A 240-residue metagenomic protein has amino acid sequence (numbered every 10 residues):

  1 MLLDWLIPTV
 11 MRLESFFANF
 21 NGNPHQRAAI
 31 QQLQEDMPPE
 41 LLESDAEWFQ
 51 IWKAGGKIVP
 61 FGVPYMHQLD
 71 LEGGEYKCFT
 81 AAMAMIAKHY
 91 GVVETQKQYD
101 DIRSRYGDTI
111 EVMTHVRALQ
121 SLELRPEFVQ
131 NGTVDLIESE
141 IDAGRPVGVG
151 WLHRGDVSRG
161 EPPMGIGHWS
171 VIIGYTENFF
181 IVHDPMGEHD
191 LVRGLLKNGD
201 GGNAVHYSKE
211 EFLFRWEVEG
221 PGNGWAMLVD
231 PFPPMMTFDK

Functional and structural regions predicted by a protein language model:
L2-T109, H153, G160, T176 (+1 more regions): Active-site-adjacent structural segments surrounding the nucleophilic cysteine of cysteine proteases and isopeptidases
R12, Q98-D101, T114, L136 (+1 more regions): Exposed alpha-helical structural elements
S15, N21-Q50, Y106, P163-M164 (+1 more regions): Noncatalytic regulatory segments and standalone regulatory/sensor domains
F79-A87, Q96, M113-V116, V134 (+2 more regions): Extracytoplasmic/secreted envelope proteins and their assembly/folding machinery, especially bacterial periplasmic
M85-V93, R105, A118-R125, S139-A143: Structured segments of extracytoplasmic/periplasmic soluble domains in secreted or envelope-associated proteins
I110-E111, R117-G132: Mid-length scaffold segments of soluble, non-membrane domains
Q130-V192: Active-site-adjacent substructure of cysteine-protease-like catalytic cores
